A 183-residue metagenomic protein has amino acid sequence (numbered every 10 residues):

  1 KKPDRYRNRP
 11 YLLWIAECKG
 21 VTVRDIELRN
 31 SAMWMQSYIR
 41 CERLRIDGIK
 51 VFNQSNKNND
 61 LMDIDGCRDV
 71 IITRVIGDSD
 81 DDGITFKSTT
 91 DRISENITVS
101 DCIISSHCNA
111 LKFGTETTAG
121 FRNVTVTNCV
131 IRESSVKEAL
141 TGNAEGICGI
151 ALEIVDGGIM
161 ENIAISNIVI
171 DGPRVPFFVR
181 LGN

Functional and structural regions predicted by a protein language model:
K1-N183: Extracellular/periplasmic carbohydrate-active domains that bind, remodel, or depolymerize complex polysaccharides
